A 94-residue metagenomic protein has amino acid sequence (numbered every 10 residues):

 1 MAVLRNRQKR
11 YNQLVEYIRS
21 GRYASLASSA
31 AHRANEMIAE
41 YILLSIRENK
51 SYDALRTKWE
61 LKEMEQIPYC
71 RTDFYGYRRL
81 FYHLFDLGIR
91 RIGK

Functional and structural regions predicted by a protein language model:
M1-M37, K62-Q66, D73, L87-K94: N-terminal interaction/assembly modules
A34-K58: Short amphipathic alpha helix immediately N-terminal
N49, F81, G88, I92: The DNA-recognition helices of helix-turn-helix-type DNA-binding domains
D53-K62, T72, R79, K94: Residues within the helices of the helix-turn-helix
I67-H83: Major-groove recognition helix of helix-turn-helix-like DNA-binding domains
